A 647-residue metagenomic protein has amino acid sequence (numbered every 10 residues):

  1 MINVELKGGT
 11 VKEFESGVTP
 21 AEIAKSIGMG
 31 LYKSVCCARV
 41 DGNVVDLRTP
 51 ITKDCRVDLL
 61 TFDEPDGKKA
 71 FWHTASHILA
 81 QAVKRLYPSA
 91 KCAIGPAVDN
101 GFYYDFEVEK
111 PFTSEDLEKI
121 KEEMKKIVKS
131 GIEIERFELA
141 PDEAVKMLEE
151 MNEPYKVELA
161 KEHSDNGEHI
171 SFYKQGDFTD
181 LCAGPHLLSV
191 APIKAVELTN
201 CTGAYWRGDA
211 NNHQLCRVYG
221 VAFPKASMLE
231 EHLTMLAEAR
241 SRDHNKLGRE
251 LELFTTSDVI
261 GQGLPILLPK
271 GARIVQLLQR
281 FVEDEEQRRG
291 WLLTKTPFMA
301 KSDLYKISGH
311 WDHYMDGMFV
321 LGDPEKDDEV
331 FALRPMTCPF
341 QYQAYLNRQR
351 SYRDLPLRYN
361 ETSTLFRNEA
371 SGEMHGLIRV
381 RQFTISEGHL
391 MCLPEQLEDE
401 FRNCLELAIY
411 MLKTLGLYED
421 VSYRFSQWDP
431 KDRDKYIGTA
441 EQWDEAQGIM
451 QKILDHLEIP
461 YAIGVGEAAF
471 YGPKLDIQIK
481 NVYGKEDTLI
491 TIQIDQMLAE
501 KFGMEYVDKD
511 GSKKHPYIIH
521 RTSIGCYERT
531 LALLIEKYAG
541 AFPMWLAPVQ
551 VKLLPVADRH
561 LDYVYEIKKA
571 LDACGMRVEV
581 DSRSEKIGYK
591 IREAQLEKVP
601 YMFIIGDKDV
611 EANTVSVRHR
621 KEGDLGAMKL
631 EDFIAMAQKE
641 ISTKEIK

Functional and structural regions predicted by a protein language model:
M1-A93, V98-K647: NTP/phosphate- and nucleic-acid-binding module
